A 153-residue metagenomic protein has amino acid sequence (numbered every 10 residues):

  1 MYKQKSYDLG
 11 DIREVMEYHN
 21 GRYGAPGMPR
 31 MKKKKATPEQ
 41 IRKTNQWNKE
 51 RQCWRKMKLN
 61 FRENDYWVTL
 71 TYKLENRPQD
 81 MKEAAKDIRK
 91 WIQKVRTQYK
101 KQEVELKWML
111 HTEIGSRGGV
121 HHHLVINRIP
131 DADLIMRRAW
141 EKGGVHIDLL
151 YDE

Functional and structural regions predicted by a protein language model:
M1-V120, N127-E153: Positively charged, glycine-rich low-complexity segments
